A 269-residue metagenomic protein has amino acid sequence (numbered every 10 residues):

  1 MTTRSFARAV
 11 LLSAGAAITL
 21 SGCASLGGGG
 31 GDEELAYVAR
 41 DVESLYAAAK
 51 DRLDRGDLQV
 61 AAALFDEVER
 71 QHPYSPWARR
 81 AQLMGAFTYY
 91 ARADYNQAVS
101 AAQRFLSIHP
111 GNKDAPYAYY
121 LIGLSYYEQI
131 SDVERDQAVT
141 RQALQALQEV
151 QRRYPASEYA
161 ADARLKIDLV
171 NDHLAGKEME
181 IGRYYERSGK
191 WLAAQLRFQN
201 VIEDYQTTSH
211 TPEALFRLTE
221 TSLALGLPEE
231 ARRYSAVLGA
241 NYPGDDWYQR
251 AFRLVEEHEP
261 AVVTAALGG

Functional and structural regions predicted by a protein language model:
T2-F6, G22-G269: Acidic, polar-rich low-complexity tracts and alpha-helical solenoid repeat scaffolds
L11-S21: Bacterial N-terminal signal peptides
